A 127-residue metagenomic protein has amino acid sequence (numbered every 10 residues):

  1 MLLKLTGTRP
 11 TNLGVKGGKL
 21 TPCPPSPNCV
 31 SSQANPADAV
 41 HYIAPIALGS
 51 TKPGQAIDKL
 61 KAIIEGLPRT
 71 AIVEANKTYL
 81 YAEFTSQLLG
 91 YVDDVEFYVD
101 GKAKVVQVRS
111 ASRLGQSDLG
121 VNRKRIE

Functional and structural regions predicted by a protein language model:
L2-E127: Ser/Thr-rich, low-complexity intrinsically disordered terminal regions
